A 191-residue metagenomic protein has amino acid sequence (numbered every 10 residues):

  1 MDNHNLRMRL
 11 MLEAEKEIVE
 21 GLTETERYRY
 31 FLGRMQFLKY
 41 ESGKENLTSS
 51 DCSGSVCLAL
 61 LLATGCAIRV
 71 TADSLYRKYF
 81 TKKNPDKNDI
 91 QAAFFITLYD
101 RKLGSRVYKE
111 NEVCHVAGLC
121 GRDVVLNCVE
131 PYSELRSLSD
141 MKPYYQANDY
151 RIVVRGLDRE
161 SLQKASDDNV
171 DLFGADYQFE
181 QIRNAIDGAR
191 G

Functional and structural regions predicted by a protein language model:
D2-L12, E24-E26, T64-V153, L157-L162 (+3 more regions): ...with weaker cross-activation on analogous glycine-rich loops/strands in unrelated enzymes
E13-K78: Secreted/periplasmic proteins that engage bacterial cell-wall peptidoglycan
